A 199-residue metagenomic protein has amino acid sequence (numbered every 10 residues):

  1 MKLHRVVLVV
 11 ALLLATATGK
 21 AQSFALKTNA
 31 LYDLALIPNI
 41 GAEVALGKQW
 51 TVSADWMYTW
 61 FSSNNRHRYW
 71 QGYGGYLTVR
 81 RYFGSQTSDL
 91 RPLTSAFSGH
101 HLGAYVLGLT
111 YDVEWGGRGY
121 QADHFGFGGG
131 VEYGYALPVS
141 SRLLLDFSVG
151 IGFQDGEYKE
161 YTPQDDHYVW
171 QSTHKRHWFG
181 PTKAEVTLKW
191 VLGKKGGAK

Functional and structural regions predicted by a protein language model:
V7-A15: Bacterial N-terminal signal peptides
A17-A21: Sec/Tat signal peptide C-region and signal peptidase I cleavage site
S23-A25, E114-R118, H167-S172: Extracytoplasmic loops and strand-loop junctions of Gram-negative outer membrane beta-barrel proteins
F24, L36-I40, W56, Y73-L77 (+4 more regions): Hydrophobic, lipid-facing positions within transmembrane beta-strands of outer-membrane proteins
A25-G41, Y58-T59, S63-W70: Solvent-exposed loop/turn segments connecting transmembrane beta-strands in outer-membrane beta-barrel proteins
L31-D33, M57-T59, Y105-L109, G150-Q154 (+1 more regions): Outer-membrane beta-barrel pore domains and translocons
L46-L143: Gram-negative (and chloroplast) outer-membrane scaffold detector with strong preference for beta-barrel transmembrane
G74-G84, W178-K199: Outer-membrane beta-barrel "beta-signal"
